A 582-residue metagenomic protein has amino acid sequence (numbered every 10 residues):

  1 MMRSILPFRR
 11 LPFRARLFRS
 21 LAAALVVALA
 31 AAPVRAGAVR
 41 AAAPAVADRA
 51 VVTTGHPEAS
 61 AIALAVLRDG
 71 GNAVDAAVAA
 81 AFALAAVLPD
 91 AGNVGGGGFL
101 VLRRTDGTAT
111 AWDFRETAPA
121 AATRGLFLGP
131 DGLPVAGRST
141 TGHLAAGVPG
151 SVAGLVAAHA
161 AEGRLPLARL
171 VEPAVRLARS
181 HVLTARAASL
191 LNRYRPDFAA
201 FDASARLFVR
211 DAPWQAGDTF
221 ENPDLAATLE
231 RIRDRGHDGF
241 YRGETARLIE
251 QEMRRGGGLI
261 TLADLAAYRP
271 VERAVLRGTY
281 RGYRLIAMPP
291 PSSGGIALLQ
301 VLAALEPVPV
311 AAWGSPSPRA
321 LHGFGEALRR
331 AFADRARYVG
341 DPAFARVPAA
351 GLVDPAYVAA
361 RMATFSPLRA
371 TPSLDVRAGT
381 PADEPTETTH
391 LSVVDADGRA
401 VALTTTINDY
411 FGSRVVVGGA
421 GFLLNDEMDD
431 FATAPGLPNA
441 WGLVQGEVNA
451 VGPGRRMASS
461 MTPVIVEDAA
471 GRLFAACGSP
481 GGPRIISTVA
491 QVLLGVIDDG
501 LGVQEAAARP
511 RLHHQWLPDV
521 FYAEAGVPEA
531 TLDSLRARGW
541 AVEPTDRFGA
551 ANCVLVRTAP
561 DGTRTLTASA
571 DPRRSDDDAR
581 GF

Functional and structural regions predicted by a protein language model:
M1-A15: N-terminal secretory signal peptides that target proteins for export/translocation
R19-P33: Bacterial N-terminal signal peptides
G37-A61, A65, A73-G236, F240-R242 (+5 more regions): Noncatalytic scaffold domains of N-terminal-nucleophile
V74-A81, A168-R179, R247-E250, S315-F332 (+1 more regions): Short, well-structured alpha-helical segments that form the helix of a local strand-helix-strand
A86-A111, L259-T261, A400-A469, D499 (+1 more regions): Active-site rim segments in enzyme catalytic domains, especially the processed small/beta chain of N-terminal
A203, P307-I407, G419-A420, E427 (+2 more regions): Internal maturation/activation junctions in enzymes
E272, P385-T388, Y410, S459-M461: Short, small/polar residue-rich loop motifs at catalytic or cofactor-binding pockets
A434, R455-R456, V489, D498-D546: Extended C-terminal subregions enriched in glycine
